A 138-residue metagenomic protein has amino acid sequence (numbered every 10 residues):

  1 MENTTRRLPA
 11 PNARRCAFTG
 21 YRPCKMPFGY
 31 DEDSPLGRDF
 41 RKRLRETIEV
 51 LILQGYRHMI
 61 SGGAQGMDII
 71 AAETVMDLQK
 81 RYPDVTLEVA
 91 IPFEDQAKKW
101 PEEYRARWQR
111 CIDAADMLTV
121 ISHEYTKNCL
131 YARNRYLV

Functional and structural regions predicted by a protein language model:
E2-V138: Acidic/glycine-enriched connector segments
